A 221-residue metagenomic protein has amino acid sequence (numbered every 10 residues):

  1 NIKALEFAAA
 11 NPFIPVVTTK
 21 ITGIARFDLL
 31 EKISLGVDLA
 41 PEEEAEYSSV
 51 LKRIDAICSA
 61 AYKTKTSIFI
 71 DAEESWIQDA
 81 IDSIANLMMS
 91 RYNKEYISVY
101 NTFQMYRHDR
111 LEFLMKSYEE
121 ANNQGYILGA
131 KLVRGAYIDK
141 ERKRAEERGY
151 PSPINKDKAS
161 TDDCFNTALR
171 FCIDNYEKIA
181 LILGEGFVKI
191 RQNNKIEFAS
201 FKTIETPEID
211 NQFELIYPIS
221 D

Functional and structural regions predicted by a protein language model:
N1-D221: Positively charged, amphipathic and often flexible ligand-engagement surfaces
